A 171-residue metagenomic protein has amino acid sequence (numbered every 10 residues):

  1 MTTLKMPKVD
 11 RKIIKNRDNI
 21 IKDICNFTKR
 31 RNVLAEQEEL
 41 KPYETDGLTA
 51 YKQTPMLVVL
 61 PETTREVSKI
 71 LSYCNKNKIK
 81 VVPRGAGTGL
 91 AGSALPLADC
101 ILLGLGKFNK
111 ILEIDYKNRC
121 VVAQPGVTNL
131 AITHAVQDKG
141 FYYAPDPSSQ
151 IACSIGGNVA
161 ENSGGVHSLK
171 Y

Functional and structural regions predicted by a protein language model:
M1-G47, K76-I79: N-terminal accessory segments
R17, I21, G92-A94, R119 (+1 more regions): N-terminal beta-alpha lobe that positions the nucleotide/phosphoryl donor in ATP/NTP-coupled carboxylate activation
I24, T49-V81, D99, L105-P147 (+2 more regions): N-terminal glycine-rich flavin-associated loop
N32-L34, P83, P145: A generic structural-conservation signal
L90, Q150: Short, conserved loop-to-beta-strand elements that form functional interface hotspots
A91-A94, I101-L105: Short, acidic (Asp/Glu-rich) active-site segment that either coordinates a divalent metal cofactor
A152-G156: Beta-rich nucleic-acid/ligand-interaction surfaces
